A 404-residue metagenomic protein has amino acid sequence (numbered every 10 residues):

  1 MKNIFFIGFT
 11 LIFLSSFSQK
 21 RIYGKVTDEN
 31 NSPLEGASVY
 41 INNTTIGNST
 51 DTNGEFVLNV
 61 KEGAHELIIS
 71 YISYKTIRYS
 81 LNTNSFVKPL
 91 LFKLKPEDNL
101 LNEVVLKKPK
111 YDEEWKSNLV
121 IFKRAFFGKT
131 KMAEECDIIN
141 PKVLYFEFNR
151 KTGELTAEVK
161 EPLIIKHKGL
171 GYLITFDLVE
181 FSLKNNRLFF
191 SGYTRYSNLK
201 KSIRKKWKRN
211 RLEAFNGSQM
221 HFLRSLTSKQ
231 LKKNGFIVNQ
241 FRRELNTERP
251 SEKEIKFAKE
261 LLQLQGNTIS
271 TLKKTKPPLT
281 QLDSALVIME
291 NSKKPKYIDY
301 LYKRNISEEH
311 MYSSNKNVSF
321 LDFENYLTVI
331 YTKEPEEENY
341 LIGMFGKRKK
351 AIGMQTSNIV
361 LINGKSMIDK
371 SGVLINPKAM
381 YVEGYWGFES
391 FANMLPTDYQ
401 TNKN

Functional and structural regions predicted by a protein language model:
M1-K25: Bacterial Sec-dependent N-terminal signal peptides
Q19-L34, S228: Structural motif
I22-D28, G54-F56, F92, V104: A short, amphipathic beta-strand motif
A37-I41, H65-L67, L106: Hydrophobic beta-strand segments
I41, I69-Y79: A short, solvent-exposed loop/turn motif at the edges and junctions of modular extracellular/periplasmic domains
T45-E55: Short, acidic Ser/Thr/Gly-rich low-complexity loop/linker segments typical of extracellular and cell-surface proteins
N48-S49, K75-L90: Structured interaction patches on ligand/partner-binding surfaces of diverse proteins
L90-N404: Surface-exposed, low-complexity/disordered segments and acidic/polar micro-motifs at processing/linker regions
